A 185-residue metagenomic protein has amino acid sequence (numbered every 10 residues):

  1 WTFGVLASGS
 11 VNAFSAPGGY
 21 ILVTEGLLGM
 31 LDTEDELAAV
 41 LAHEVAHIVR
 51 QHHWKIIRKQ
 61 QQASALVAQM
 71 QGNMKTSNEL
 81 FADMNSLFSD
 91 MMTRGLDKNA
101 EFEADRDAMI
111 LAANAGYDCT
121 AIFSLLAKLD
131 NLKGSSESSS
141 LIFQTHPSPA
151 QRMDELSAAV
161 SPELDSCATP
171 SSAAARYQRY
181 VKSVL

Functional and structural regions predicted by a protein language model:
W1-L185: A Zn2+-metalloprotease active-site environment signal
